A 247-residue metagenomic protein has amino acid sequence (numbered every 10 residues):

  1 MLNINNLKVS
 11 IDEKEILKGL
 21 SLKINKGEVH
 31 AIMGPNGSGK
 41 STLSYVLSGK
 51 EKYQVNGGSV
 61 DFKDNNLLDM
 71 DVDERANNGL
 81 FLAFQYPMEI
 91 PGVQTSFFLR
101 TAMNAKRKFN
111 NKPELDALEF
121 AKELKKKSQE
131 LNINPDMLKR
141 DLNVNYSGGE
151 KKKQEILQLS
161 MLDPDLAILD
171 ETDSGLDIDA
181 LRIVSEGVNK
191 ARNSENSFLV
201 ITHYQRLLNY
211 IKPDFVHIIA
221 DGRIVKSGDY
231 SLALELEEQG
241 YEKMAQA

Functional and structural regions predicted by a protein language model:
L2-I4, L17-G19: Conserved structural motif at the start of ABC-family nucleotide-binding domains
K14-E15, E74, R182: Short coil-to-beta microelement around the adenine-binding A-loop and adjacent beta1/P-loop entry of ABC ATPase
L20, I24-K26: Conserved hydrophobic segment flanking the Walker A/P-loop of ABC-type ATPase nucleotide-binding domains
M33-P35: The feature captures the beta-strand-to-loop junction immediately N-terminal to the Walker
S59-R75, N143: ABC ATPase NBD Q-loop/coupling interface
M88-D165: ABC-family P-loop ATPase nucleotide-binding domains
I168-T172, D179: Walker B catalytic motif
F215, I219, R223-Q246: Conserved beta-strand-loop-alpha-helix hinge in the C-terminal portion of ABC ATPase nucleotide-binding domains
